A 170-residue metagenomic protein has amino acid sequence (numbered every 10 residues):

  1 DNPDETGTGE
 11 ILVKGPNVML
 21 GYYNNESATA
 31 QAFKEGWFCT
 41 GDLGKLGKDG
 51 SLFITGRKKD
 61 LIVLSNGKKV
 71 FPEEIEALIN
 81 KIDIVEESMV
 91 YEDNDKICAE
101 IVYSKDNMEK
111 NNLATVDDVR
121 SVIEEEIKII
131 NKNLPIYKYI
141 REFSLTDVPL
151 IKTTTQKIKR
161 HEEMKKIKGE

Functional and structural regions predicted by a protein language model:
N2-L64, K69, K81: Conserved ATP-binding/catalytic segment of the ANL
K14, Y91, E100-V102: Short hydrophobic/aromatic beta-strand micro-patches that form the beta-sheet surface supporting nucleotide- or nucleic
T40, L64-S65, S121, T153-T155: Ser/Thr-glycine-rich phosphate-binding loops at phosphate-binding pockets of nucleotides, nucleotide cofactors
S51-T55, D60-L61, M108, R160-K168: AMP-dependent adenylate-forming
K59-L61, S104-E109, V148-K152: A short, flexible beta-alpha/helix-coil linker loop
K69, I82-E87, E92, K105-T146: Conserved C-terminal helical docking segment of ANL/AMP-forming enzymes that engages the acyl-acceptor during
D95, K128-E170: Conserved C-terminal "lid"/linker of ANL adenylate-forming enzymes
